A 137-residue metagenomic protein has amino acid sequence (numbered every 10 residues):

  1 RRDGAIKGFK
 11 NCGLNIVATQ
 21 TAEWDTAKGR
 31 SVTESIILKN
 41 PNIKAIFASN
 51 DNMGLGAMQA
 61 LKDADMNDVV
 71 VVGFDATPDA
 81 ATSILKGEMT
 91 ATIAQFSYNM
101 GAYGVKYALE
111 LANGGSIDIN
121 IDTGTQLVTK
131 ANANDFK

Functional and structural regions predicted by a protein language model:
R1-K137: A residue-level marker of the well-folded mature domains of exported/periplasmic proteins
